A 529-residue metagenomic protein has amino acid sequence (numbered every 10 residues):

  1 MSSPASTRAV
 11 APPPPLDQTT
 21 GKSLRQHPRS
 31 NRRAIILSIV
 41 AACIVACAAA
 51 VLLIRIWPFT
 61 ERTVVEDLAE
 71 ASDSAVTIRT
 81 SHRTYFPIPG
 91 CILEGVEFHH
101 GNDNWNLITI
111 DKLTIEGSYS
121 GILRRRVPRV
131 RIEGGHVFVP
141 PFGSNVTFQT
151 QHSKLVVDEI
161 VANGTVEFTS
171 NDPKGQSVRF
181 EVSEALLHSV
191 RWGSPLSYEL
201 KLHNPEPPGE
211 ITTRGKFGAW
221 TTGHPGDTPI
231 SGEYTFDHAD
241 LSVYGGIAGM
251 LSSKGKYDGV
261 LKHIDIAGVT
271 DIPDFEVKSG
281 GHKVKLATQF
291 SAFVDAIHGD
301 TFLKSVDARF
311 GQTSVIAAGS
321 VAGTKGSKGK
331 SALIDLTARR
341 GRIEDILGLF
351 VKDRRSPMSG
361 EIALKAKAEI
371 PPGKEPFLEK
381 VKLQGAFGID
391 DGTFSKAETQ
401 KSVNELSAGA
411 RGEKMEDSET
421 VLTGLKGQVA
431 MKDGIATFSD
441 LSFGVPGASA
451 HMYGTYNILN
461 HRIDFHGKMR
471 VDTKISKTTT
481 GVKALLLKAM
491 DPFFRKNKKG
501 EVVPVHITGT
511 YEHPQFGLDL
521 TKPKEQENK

Functional and structural regions predicted by a protein language model:
S2-D73: N-terminal type II signal-anchor transmembrane helix that functions as the membrane-insertion/stop-transfer segment
R33-A34, W57, D67, S120-E133 (+6 more regions): Membrane-proximal interfacial segments on either side of biological membranes
C47-P141: Terminal hydrophobic membrane-targeting helix
S81-R83, V429, G454, I507: A structural signal for short hydrophobic beta-strand segments in well-ordered beta-sheet cores
E94-H100, Y198-P205, K304-F310, S439-V445 (+1 more regions): Short beta-strand segments that buttress and anchor functional surface loops
G95, N102, G134, E206-P208 (+5 more regions): Residue-level detection of beta-strand-connecting loop/turn positions
D417, L422-G434: Generic long, charged, amphipathic alpha-helical segments
V429-T437, S442-H451: Extended serine/threonine-enriched, polar tracts that run as long, contiguous segments within proteins
